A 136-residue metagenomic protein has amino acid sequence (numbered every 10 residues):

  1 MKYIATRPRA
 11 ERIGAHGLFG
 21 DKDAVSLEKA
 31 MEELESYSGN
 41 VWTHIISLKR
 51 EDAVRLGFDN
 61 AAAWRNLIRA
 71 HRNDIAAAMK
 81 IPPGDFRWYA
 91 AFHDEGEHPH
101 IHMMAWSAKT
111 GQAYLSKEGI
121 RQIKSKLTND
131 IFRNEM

Functional and structural regions predicted by a protein language model:
M1-M136: N-terminal nicking endonuclease/strand-transfer module with a His-rich metal-binding environment and a catalytic Tyr
